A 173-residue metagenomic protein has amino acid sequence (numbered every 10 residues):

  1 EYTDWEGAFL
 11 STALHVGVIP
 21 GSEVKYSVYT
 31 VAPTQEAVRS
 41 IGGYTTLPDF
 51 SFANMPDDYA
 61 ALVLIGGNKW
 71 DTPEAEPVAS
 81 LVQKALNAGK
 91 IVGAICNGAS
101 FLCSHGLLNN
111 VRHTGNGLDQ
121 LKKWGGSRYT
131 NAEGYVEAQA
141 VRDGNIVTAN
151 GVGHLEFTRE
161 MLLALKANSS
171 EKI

Functional and structural regions predicted by a protein language model:
Y2-T3, G7-F9, V16-T34, D49-F50 (+1 more regions): Active-site-adjacent pocket-lining segments in enzyme domains
G43, L47: A detector of single, family-specific signature residues that are central to catalytic or substrate-handling motifs
